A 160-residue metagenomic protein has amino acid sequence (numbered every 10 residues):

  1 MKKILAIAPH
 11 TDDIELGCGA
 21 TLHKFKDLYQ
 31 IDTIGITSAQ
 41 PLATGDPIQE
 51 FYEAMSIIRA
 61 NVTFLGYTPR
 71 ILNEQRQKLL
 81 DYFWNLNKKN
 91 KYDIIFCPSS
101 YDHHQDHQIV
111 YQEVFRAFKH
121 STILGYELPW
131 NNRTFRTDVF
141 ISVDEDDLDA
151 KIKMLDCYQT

Functional and structural regions predicted by a protein language model:
M1-K91, F115-H120, D146: Active-site rim/loop-helix segments in enzyme catalytic domains that contact anionic ligands
K2, I57-A60, N90, I94 (+1 more regions): The feature marks non-catalytic terminal segments
H10-T11, S100-H103, D144: Short beta->alpha junction loops/turns
C18-G19, T44-P47, Q108, T134-V139: Short aromatic-enriched loop/helix-cap "lid" or pocket-rim segments at secondary-structure transitions that line
T37, T68, S100-Y101, P129-N132 (+1 more regions): Short, flexible active-site-adjacent loop segments at beta-strand->alpha-helix junctions, enriched in small/polar
A39, R70-I71, P98-D102, V139: Conserved short-loop catalytic and cofactor-binding motifs
F83-N132: Active-site adenylate/phosphate-handling loop in enzymes that bind or generate adenylated species
